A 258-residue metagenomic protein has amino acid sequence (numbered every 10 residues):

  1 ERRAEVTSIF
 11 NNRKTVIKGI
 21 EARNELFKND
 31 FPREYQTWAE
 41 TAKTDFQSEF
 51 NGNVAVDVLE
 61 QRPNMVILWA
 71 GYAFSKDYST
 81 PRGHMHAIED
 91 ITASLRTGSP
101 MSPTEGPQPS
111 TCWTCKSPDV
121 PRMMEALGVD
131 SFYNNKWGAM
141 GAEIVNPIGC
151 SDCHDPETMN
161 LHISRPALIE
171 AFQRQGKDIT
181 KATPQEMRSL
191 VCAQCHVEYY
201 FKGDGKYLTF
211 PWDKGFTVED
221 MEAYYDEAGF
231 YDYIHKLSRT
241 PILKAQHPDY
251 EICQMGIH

Functional and structural regions predicted by a protein language model:
E1-R82, E125-D152, P156-H258: Primarily the internal scaffold of c-type cytochrome electron-transfer domains, especially repeated/multiheme c-type
W38, D57-V58, T104, T111-C115: N-terminal segments that cap or nucleate solenoid repeat domains
L68, Y72-S110, A142: Long, charge-dense tracts
T114-P118, D155-P156: Glycine-rich, acidic and aromatic/proline-enriched surface loops and short helix-turn segments that act as binding
K116-D119, M123-A126: Structural motif corresponding to the C-terminal cap of alpha-helices
